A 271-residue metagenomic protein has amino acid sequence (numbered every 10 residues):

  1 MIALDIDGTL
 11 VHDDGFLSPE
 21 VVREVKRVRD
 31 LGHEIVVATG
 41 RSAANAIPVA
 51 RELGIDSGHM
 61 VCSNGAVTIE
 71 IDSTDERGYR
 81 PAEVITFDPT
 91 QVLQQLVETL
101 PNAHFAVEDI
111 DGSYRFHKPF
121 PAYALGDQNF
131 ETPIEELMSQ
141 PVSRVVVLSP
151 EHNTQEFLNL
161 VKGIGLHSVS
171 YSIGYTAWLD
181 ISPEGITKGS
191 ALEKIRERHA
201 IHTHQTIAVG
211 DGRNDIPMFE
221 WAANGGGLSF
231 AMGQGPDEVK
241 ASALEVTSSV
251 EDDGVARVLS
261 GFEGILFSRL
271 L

Functional and structural regions predicted by a protein language model:
M1, S18, S182-L271: Mg2+-dependent phosphoryl-transfer enzymes with acidic/Ser/Thr/Gly-rich catalytic loops
M1-G15, V37, F219: Asp-based phosphoryl-transfer active-site loop
S18-P121: Active-site phosphate-binding/coordination module
V21, A46-A50, F157, V161 (+3 more regions): Hydrophobic packing residues within well-ordered alpha-helices of enzyme cores
G32-V36, D56-G58, R144, H204-T206 (+1 more regions): Short active-site oxyanion
L53-D56, N64, I164-H167, N224-G225 (+1 more regions): Short, structured coil segments at secondary-structure junctions
E83-I85, F130-T132, F230, V246-S249: Short acidic-hydrophobic, aromatic-tinged amphipathic segments that line or gate anion-handling sites
Q95, T99-V209, R213-W221: Conserved acidic, metal-coordinating active-site core of Asp-based, Mg2+-dependent phosphoryl-transfer enzymes
